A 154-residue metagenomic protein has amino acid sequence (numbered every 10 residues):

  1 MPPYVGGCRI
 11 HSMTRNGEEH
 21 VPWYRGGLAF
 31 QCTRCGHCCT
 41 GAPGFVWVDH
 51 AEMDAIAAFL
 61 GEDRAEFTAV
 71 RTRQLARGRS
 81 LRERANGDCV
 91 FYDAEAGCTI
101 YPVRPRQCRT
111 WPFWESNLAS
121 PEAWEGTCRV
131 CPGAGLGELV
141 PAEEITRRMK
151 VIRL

Functional and structural regions predicted by a protein language model:
M1-L154: Short loop/turn segments that flank or connect secondary-structure elements
